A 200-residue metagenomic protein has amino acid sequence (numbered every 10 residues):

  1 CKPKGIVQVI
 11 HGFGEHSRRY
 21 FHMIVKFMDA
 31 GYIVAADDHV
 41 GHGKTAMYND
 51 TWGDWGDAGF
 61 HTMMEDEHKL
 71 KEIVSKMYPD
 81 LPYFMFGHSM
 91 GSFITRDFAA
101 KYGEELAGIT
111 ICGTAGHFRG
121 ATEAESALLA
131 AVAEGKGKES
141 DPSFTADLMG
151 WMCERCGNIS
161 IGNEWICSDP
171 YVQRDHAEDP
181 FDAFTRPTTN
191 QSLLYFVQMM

Functional and structural regions predicted by a protein language model:
K4-G12: Short beta-strand element of the alpha/beta-hydrolase
I10, D37-H39, C112: Alpha/beta-hydrolase
S17-R19, I24-D50: Conserved alpha/beta-hydrolase
W55-S75: Alpha/beta-hydrolase active-site loop
Y78-S89: Alpha/beta-hydrolase fold nucleophile elbow
G87-D97: Glycine-rich nucleophile elbow surrounding the catalytic serine of serine-hydrolase chemistry
D97-P187: Alpha/beta-hydrolase-fold enzymes
P187-M200: Active-site nucleophile elbow and catalytic-triad environment of alpha/beta-hydrolase enzymes
